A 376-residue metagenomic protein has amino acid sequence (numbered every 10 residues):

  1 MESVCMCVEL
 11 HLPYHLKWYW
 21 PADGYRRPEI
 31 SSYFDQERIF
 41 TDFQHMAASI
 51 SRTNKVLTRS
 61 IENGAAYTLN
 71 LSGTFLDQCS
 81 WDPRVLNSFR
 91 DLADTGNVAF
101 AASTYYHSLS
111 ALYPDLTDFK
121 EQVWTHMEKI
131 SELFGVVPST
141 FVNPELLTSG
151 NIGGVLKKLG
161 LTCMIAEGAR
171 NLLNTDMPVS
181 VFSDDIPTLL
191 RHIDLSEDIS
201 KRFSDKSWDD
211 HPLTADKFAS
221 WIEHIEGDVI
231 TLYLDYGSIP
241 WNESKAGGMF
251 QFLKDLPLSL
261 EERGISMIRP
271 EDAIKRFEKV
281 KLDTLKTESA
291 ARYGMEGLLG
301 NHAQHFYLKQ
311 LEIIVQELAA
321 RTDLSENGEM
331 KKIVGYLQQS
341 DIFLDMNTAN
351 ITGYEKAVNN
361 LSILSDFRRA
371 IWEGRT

Functional and structural regions predicted by a protein language model:
M1-T104: N-terminal catalytic cores of secreted or lumenal carbohydrate-active enzymes
E2-A48, P178-I186, L190-R191, D205 (+1 more regions): Active-site and substrate-binding clefts of carbohydrate-active enzymes
V8-P13, S72-T74, S103-S108, N143-S149 (+9 more regions): An acidic- and aromatic-residue-enriched active-site/binding cleft used to recognize and process polar
M46-Y67, D91-N97, K129-V136, H224-I225 (+2 more regions): A structural motif corresponding to the C-terminal end of an alpha-helix and its immediate exit/capping segment
R52-K55, S80-A93, L172-S183, L213-W221: Alpha-helical scaffolding within the catalytic cores of extracellular/periplasmic polymer-degrading hydrolases
T53-L57, L86-R90, K120-I130, G153 (+3 more regions): Generic structural signal for well-ordered alpha-helices, preferentially at hydrophobic/aromatic core positions
Y67, G73-E145, P187-R202, Y236 (+1 more regions): Metal-dependent polysaccharide deacetylase catalytic core of the NodB/CE4 family, i.e., the active-site-bearing domain
D115, E121-D176, I239-L256: Catalytic domains of cell-wall/extracellular-matrix polysaccharide-remodeling enzymes, centered on de-N-acetylation
